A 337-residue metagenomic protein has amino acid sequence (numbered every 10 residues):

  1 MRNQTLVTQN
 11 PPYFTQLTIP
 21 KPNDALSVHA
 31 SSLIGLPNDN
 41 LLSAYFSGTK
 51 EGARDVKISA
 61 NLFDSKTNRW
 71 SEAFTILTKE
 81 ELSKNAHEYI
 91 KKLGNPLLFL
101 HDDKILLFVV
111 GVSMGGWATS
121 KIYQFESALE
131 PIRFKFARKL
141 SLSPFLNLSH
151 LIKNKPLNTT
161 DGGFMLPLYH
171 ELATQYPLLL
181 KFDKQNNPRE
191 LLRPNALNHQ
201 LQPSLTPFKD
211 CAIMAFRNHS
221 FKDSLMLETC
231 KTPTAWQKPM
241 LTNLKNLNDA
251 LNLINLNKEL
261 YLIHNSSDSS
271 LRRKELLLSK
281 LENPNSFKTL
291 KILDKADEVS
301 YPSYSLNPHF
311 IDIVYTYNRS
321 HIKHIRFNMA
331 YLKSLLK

Functional and structural regions predicted by a protein language model:
M1-L26, G35-Y89, F99-D249, I254-E298 (+1 more regions): Beta-rich carbohydrate-recognition and catalytic domains
S31: Short, conserved "active-site rim" segments that organize catalytic pockets and cofactor/ligand binding
L93-L97: Short, charged beta->alpha transition segments
